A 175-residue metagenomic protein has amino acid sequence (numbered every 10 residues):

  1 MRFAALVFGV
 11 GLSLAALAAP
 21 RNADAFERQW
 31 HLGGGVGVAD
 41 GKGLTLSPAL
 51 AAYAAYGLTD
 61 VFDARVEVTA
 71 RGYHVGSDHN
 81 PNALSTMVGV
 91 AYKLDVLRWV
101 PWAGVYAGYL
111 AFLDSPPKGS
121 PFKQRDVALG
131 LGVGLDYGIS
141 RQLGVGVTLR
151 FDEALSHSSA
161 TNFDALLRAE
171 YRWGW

Functional and structural regions predicted by a protein language model:
M1-R28, W175: Cleavable N-terminal export/targeting peptides
D24, G41-L44, Y53-G57: Short secondary-structure boundary/capping segments within folded domains
D24-D40, P101: Transmembrane beta-strand segments of Gram-negative outer membrane beta-barrel proteins
G34-V38, D114-K118, R150-E153: Extracytoplasmic loops and strand-loop junctions of Gram-negative outer membrane beta-barrel proteins
A39-P48, V75-P81, L97, L155-N162: Solvent-exposed loop/turn segments connecting transmembrane beta-strands in outer-membrane beta-barrel proteins
Y53-G132, Y137-L143, A165-W175: Gram-negative (and chloroplast) outer-membrane scaffold detector with strong preference for beta-barrel transmembrane
